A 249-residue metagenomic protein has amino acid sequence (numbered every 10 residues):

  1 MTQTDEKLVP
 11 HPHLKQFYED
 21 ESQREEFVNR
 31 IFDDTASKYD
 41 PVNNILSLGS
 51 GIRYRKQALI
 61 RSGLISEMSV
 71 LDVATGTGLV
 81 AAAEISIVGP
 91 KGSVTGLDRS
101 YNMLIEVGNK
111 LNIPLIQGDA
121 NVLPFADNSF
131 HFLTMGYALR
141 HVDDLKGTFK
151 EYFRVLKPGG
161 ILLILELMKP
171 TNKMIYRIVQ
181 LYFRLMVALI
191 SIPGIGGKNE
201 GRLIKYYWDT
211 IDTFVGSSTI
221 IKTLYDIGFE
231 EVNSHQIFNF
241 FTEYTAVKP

Functional and structural regions predicted by a protein language model:
Q23, L165, K169-T223, I227 (+1 more regions): C-terminal alpha-helical "lid/dimerization" subdomain adjacent to the S-adenosyl-L-methionine
L48-S66, A83: Conserved alpha-helix/loop element of class I SAM-dependent methyltransferases that forms part of the SAM/SAH-binding
S69-V122: Class I SAM-dependent methyltransferase SAM/SAH-binding core
P90-K91, L156-I161: Short glycine-dipeptide loop
N121-F132: A short acidic, Gly/Pro-enriched loop at the edge of an enzyme's catalytic core that lines a small-molecule cofactor
H131-L145, M168: A short SAM/SAH-binding and catalytic strip from SAM-dependent methyltransferases
K146-P158: A short glycine-rich, Lys/Arg-flanked "PGG" loop and its adjoining helix->strand segment in the class I
I227-P249: Core SAM-dependent methyltransferase catalytic element
